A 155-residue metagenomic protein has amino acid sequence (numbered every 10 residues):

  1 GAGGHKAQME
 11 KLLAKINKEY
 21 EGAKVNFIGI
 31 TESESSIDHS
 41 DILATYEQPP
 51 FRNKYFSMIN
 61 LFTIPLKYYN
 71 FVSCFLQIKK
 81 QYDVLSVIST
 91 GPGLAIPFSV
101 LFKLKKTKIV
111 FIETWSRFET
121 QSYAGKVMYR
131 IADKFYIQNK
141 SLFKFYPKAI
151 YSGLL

Functional and structural regions predicted by a protein language model:
G1, A23-K67, C74, S141 (+1 more regions): Conserved nucleotide-sugar phosphate-binding/catalytic loop shared by glycosyltransferases and other
H5-K6, S36, A95-F98, T120-Q121: Short, well-ordered alpha-helical microsegments
H5-Y20: Short amphipathic alpha-helix
E19-E21, S86, K108, R117: Catalytic phosphate/metal-binding cores of nucleic-acid and nucleotide-processing enzymes, i.e., regions that mediate
I28, A44-E47, I88, V110 (+2 more regions): Hydrophobic/aromatic beta-strand patches that form the interior of the parallel beta-sheet core in alpha/beta enzyme
S73-S86, I96-V110, K126-V127: Glycosyltransferases and closely related glycan-assembly transferases that use nucleotide-activated donors
T90-L94: Short His-centered aromatic/hydrophobic patch
T107-L155: Active-site-proximal region of nucleotide-activated glycan assembly enzymes, centered on histidine/acidic-rich loops
